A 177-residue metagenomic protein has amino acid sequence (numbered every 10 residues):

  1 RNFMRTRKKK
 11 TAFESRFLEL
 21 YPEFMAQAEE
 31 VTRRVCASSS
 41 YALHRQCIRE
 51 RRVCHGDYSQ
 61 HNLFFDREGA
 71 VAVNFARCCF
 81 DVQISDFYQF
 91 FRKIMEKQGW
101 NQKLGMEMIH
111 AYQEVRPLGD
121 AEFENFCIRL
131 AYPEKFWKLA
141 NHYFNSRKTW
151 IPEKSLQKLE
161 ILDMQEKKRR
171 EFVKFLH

Functional and structural regions predicted by a protein language model:
R1-V53: ATP-dependent phospho-/nucleotidyl transfer catalytic cores
A26-E29, R33, A37, S59-F64 (+3 more regions): Short helix-capping and hinge/turn segments at secondary-structure transitions, especially at repeat and domain
R34-I84: Active-site acidic catalytic loop and adjacent metal/ATP-binding pocket of ATP-dependent phosphoryl transfer enzymes
I84-P117, L130-T149: Active-site activation/catalytic loop segments of kinase-like enzymes and analogous catalytic loops in related
L118-E122: Helix N-cap / loop-to-helix initiation motif
W137-H177: ATP/Mg2+ or Mg2+-diphosphate-binding catalytic cores that bind nucleotide phosphates or diphosphates via glycine-rich
